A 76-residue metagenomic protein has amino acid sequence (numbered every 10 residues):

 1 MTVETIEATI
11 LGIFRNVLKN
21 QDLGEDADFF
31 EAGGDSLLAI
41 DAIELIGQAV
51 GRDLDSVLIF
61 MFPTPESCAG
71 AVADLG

Functional and structural regions predicted by a protein language model:
M1-G76: Phosphopantetheine-dependent thiolation modules in NRPS/PKS and related acyl-activating systems
